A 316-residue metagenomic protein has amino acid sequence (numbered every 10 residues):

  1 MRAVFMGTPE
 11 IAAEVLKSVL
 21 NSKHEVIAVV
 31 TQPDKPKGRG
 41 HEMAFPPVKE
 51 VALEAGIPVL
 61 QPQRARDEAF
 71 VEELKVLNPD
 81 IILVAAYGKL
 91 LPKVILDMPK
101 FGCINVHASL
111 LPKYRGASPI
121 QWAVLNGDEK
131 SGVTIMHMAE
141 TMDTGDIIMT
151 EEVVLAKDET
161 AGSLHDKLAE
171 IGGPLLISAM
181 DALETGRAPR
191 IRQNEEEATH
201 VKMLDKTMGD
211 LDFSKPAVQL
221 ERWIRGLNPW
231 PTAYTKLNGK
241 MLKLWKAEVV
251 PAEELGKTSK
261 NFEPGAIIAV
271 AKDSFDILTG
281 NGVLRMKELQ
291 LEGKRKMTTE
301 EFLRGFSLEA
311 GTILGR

Functional and structural regions predicted by a protein language model:
M1-R39: N-terminal Rossmann-like dinucleotide-binding module
P9-I11, Q63-R66, Y87-K89: Short beta->alpha connector loops
N21-S22, Q32, I81-H200: Donor/substrate-binding cores of folate-linked one-carbon enzymes
E25, G56-P58, G102: Conserved beta-strand segments of alpha/beta enzyme cores
Q32, P36-N78: N-terminal glycine-/serine-/threonine-rich beta1-alpha1-beta2 phosphate-ribose binding loop of Rossmann-like
E195-R316: Internal anion-binding site segments
